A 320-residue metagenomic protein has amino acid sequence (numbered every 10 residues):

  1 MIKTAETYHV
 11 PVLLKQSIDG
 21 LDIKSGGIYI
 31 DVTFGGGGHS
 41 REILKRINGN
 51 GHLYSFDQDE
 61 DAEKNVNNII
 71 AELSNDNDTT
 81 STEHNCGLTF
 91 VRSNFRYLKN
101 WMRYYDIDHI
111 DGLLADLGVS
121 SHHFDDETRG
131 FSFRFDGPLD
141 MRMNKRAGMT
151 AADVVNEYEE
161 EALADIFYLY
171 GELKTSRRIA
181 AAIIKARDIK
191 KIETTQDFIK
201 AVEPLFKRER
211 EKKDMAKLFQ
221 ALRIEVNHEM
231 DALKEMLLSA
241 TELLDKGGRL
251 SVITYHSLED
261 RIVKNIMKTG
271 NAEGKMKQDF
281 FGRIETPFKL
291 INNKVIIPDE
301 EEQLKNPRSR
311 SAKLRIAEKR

Functional and structural regions predicted by a protein language model:
M1-R320: S-adenosyl-L-methionine-dependent methyltransferase catalytic core, i.e., the SAM/SAH-binding region
